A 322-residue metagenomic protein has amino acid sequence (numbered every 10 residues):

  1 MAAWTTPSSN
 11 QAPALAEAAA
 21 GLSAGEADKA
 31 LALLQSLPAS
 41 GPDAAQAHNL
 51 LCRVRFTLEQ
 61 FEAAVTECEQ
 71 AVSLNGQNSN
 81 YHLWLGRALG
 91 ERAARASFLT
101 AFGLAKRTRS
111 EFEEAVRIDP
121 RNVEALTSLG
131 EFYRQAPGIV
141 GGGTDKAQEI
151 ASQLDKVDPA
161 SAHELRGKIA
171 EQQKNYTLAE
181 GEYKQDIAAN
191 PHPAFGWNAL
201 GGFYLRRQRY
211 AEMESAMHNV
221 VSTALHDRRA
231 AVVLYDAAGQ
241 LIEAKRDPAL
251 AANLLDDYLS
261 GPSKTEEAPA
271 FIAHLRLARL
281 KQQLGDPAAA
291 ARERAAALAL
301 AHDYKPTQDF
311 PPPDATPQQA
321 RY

Functional and structural regions predicted by a protein language model:
S8, P42, G76, L83 (+6 more regions): Residue signature of alpha-solenoid helical repeat architecture, marking inter-repeat boundaries and helix-start
A12, Q46, N80, R87 (+6 more regions): Start-of-helix register in tetratricopeptide repeats
G21, R55, L89, A96 (+5 more regions): Residue at a conserved register position within TPR or TPR-like alpha-solenoid repeats
A24, L58, R92, A136 (+5 more regions): Structural motif corresponding to the intra-repeat A-B loop/turn of tetratricopeptide repeats
S36-L37, Q70-A71, E114-A115, Q153-L154 (+4 more regions): Canonical positions in the second alpha-helix
S40, L74, I118, L154-V157 (+5 more regions): Structural marker of alpha-solenoid helical repeat scaffolds
L50-R53, W84, S128, L165 (+4 more regions): Canonical tetratricopeptide repeat
